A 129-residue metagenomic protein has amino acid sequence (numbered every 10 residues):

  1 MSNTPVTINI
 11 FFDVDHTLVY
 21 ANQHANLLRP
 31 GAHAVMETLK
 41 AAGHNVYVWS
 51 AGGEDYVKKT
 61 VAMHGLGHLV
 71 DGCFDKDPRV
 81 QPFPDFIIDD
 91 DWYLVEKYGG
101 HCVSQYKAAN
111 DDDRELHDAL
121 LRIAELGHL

Functional and structural regions predicted by a protein language model:
M1-V6, R79: Short amphipathic alpha-helices and their capping/turn segments at secondary-structure boundaries
N3-P5, F11, E54, K58: Low-complexity, intrinsically disordered short peptide segments enriched in small/polar/basic residues
P5-A25: Asp-based phosphoryl-transfer active-site loop
I8-I10, V46, D85: Generic beta-sheet signal
Y20-V46: Short, acidic loop-to-helix structural element flanking the phosphoryl-transfer center in phosphate-processing enzymes
G31, G52-G53: Short beta->alpha linker loops
A42, G53-L129: C-terminal cap/substrate-recognition subdomain and adjoining C-terminal extension of metal-dependent phosphatase-like
W49: Active-site loop-to-helix "anion-binding N-cap" substructures in soluble metabolic enzymes
